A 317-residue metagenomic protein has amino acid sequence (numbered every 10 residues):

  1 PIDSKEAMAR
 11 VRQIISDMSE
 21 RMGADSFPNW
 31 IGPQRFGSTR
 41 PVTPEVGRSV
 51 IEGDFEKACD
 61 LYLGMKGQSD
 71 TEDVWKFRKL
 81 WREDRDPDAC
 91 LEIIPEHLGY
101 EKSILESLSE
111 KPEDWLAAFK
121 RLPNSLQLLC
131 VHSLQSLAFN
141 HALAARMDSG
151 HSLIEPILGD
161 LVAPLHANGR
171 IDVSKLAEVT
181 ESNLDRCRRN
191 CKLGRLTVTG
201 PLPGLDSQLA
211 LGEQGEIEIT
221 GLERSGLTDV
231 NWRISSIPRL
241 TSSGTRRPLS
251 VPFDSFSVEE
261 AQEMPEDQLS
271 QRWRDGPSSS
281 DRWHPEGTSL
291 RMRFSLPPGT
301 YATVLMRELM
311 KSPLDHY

Functional and structural regions predicted by a protein language model:
P1-R293, P297, R307-Y317: Extended, charged/glycine-rich binding lobes that contact polyanionic ligands
T300: ATP-binding Walker
T303-V304: Classical protein tyrosine phosphatase
